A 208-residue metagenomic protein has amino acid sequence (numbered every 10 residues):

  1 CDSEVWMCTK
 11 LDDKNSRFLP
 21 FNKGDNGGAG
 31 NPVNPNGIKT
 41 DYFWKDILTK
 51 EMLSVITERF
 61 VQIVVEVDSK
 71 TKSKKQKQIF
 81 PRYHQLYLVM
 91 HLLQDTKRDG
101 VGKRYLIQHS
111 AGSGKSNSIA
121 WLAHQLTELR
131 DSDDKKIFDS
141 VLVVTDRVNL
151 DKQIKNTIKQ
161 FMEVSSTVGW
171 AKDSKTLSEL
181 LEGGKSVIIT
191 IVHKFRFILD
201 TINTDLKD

Functional and structural regions predicted by a protein language model:
C1, T49, P81-R82, D173 (+2 more regions): Alpha-helix initiation/capping motif
D2-S140, N149, Q153-V164, G183: ATP-dependent helicase/translocase motor core
Y105, L142, I188-T190: Hydrophobic/aromatic beta-strand patches that form the interior of the parallel beta-sheet core in alpha/beta enzyme
A111, S178-L181, N203-L206: Replace "in large, NTP-powered and nucleic-acid-processing enzymes" with "in large, NTP-powered factors and other
E128-D131, D173-T176, D200-N203: A generic local structural motif
T145-V148, V168-S178, V192-F197: Conserved helicase motor
S186-D208: Conserved RecA-like ASCE ATPase "motif II neighborhood" in helicase/translocase motors
